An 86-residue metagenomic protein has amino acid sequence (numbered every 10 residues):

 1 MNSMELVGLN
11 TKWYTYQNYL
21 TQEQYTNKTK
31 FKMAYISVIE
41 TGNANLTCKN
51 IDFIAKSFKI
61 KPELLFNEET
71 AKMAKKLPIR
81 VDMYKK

Functional and structural regions predicted by a protein language model:
M1-Q17: A short, Lys/Arg-rich alpha-helix, primarily the initiator
K12, E23, D52: Residues within the helices of the helix-turn-helix
T15, T26, A55: The alpha-helix within a helix-turn-helix
Y19-V38: Short alpha-helical DNA-recognition segment
Y35, N45, L64: Residues in the helix-turn-helix
T41: Short, conserved catalytic or interaction motifs in soluble domains
K49-L64: DNA major-groove recognition helix of helix-turn-helix/homeodomain DNA-binding modules
F66-K86: Short, charged recognition helix plus adjacent turn of helix-turn-helix-like nucleic-acid-binding domains
